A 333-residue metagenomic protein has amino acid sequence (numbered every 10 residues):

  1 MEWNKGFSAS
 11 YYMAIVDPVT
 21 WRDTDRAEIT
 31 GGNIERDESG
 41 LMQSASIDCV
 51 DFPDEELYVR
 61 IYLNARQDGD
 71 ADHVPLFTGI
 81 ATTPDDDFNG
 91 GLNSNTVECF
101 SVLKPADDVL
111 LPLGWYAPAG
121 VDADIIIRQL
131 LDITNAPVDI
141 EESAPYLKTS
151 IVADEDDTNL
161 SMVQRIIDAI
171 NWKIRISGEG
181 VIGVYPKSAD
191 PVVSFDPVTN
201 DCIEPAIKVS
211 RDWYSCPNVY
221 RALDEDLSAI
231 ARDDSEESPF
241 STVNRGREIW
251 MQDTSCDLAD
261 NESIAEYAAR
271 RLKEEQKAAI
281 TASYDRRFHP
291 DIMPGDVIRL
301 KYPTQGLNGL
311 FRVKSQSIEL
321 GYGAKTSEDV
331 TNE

Functional and structural regions predicted by a protein language model:
M1-E28: Polar/acidic, low-complexity leader/linker segments enriched in S/T/G and N/D
M1-S10, Q164, D168, G178 (+2 more regions): Acidic, small/polar-enriched beta strand-loop surface segments
E2, L76, N89-A106, E142-C216: Short beta-strand-centered interaction patches in the first periplasmic/extracellular domains of large envelope
R22-V59, P105-A106, L110, A117-V121 (+1 more regions): Extracellular/virion structural assembly segments
N33-F52, L92-P105, A222, T254 (+3 more regions): Oligomerization/assembly interface segments of phage tail-like spikes and tubes
E38, I47, C99, P112-D139 (+4 more regions): Amphipathic, non-transmembrane alpha-helical segments in extracytoplasmic/periplasmic proteins
D51-P137: Surface-exposed cap/loop segments at beta↔alpha junctions
Q67-C99, R175-I176, I298-D329: Short beta-strand and beta-hairpin "edge-sheet" elements
